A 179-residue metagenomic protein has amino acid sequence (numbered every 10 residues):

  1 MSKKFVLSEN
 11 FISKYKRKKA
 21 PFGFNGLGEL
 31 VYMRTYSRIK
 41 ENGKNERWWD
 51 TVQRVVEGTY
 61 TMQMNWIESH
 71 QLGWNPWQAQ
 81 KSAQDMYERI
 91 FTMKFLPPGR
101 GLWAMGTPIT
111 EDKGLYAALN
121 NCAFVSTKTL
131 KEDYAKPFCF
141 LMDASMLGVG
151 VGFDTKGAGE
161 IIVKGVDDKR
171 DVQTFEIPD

Functional and structural regions predicted by a protein language model:
M1-D179: Extended catalytic cores of very large enzyme megasubunits
